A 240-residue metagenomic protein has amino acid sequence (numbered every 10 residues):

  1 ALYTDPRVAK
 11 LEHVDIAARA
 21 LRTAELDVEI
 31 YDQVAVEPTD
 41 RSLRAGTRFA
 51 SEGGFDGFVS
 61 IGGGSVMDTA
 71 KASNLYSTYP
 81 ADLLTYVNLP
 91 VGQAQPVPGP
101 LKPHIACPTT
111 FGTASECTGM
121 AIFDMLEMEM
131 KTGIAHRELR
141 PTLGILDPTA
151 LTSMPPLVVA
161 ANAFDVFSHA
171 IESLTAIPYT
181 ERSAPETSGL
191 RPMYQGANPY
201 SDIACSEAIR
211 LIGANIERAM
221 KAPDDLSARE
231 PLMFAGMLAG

Functional and structural regions predicted by a protein language model:
A1-D5, E29-D32, F58-I61, I105 (+1 more regions): Short glycine-rich or small-residue beta-strand-to-loop segments that form or flank ligand, phosphate, metal/Fe-S
T4, L11-D15, Q195: N-terminal beta-alpha supersecondary unit
A9-L83, E217-R229: N-terminal small/polar loop signature for handling phosphorylated ligands or for N-terminal nucleophile
L11, R140, A161, D165 (+2 more regions): Alpha-helix N-cap/helix-start motif at coil-to-helix transitions, marked by capping-box chemistry
L21, E25, A50, N74-T78 (+5 more regions): Structural signal for hydrophobic packing residues in well-ordered secondary-structure cores of soluble enzyme domains
Y79-M193: A glycine/threonine-rich phosphate-anchoring loop and its flanking beta-alpha core in nucleotide/phosphate-binding
T180-G240: Active-site segments that bind and position negatively charged phosphate/pyrophosphate groups
